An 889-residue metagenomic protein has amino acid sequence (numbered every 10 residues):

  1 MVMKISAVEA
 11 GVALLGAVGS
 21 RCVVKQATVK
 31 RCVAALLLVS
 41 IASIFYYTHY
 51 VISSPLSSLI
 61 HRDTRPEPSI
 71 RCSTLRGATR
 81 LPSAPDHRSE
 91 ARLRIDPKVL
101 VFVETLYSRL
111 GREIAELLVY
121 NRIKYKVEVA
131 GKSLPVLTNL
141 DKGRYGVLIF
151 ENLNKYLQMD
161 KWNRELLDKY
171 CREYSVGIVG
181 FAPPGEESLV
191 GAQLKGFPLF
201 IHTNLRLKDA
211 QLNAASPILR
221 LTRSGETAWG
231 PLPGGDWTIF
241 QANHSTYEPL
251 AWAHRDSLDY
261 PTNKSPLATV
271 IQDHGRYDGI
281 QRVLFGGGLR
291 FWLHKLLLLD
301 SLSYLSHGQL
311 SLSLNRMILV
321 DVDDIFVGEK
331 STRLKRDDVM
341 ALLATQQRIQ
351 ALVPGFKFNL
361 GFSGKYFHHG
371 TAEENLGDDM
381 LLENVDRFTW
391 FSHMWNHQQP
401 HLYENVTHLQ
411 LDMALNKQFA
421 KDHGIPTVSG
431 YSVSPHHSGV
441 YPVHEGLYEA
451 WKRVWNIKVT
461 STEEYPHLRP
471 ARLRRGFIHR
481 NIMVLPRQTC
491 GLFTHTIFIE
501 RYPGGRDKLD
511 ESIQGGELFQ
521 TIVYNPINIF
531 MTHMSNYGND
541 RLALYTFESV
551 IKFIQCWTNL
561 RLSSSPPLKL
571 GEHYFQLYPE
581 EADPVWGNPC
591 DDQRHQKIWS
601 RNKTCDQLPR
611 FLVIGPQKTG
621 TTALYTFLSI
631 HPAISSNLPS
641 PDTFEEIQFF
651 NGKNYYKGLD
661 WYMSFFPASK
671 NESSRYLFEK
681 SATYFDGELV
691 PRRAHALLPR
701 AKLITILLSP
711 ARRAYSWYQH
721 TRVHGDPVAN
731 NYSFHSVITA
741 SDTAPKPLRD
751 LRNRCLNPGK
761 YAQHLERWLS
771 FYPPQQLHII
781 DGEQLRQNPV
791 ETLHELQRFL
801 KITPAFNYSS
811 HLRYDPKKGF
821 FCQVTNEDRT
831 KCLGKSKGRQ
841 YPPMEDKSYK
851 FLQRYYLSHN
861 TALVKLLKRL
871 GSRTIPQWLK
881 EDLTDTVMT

Functional and structural regions predicted by a protein language model:
M1-V29, S58-I70: Short, low-complexity, Lys/Arg-enriched N-terminal segments of secretory-pathway carbohydrate enzymes
C22-Q26, V176-L258: An acidic, glycine-rich "communication" segment
L100-S188, K330, F358-L360: Helical hinge/lid and interdomain linker segments adjacent to catalytic or ligand-binding clefts that mediate domain
L153, R172-Y174, A182-A192, F326-K330 (+9 more regions): Metal-dependent polysaccharide deacetylase catalytic core of the NodB/CE4 family, i.e., the active-site-bearing domain
L297-L319, D337-H368, V385-R387, V406 (+7 more regions): C-terminal domain-boundary segment and adjacent tail
D591-F685, L697-A701, A711-H735, A744 (+1 more regions): PAPS-dependent sulfotransferase catalytic core
Y656-N671, G725-E795, F799-S809, R854: PAPS-dependent sulfotransferase catalytic domain
E766-L857, T861, R873-T889: The conserved 3'-phosphoadenosine-5'-phosphosulfate
